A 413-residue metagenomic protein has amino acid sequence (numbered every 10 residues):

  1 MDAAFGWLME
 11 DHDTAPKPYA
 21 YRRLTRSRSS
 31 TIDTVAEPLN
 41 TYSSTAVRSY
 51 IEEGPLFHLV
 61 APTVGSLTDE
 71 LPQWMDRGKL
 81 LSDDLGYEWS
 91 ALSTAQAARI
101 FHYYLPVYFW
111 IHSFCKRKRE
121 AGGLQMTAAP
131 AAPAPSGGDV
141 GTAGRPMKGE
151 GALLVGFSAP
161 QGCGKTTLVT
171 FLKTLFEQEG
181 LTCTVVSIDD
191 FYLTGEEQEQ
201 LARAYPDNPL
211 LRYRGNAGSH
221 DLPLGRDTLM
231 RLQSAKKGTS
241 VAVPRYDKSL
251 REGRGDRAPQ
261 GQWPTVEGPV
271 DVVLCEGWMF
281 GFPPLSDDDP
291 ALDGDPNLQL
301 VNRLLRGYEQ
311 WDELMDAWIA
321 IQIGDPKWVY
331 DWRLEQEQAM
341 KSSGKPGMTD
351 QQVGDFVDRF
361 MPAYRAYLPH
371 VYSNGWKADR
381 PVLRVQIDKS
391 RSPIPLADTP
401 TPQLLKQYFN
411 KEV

Functional and structural regions predicted by a protein language model:
G6-L8, P18, R28-L154: Extreme N-terminal, non-catalytic leader segments that precede Walker-type/kinase nucleotide-binding cores
Y19-I32, P38-G78, F101-Y104, V272 (+1 more regions): Conserved NTP phosphate-binding and transfer environment spanning the P-loop NTPase/kinase superfamily
A159: The Walker A (P-loop) glycine that initiates the GxxxxGKT/S ATP-binding motif of P-loop NTPases
G162: Walker A (P-loop) phosphate-binding loop of P-loop NTPases
K165: Conserved lysine of the Walker
L168, L172: Hydrophobic positions on the alpha1 helix immediately C-terminal to the Walker A/P-loop
T184, L193-L250: Conserved nucleotide-sensing/catalytic segment adjacent to the nucleotide-binding pocket in NTP-handling enzymes
M230-G281: Phosphate-binding/switch loop-helix module in NTP-utilizing enzymes
